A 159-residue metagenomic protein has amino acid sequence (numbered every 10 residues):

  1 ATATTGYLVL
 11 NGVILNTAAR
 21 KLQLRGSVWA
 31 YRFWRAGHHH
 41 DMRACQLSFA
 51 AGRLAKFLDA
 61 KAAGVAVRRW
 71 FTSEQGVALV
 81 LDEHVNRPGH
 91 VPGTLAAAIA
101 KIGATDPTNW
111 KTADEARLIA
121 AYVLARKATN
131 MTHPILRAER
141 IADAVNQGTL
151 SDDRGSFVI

Functional and structural regions predicted by a protein language model:
A1-V77, I159: Acidic, aromatic-lined catalytic clefts of primarily extracellular/periplasmic carbohydrate-active enzymes that remodel
N11, N16, D41, D59 (+5 more regions): Acidic-enriched, low-complexity/disordered segments with a strong bias for Aspartate over Glutamate
H38-H40, H84, H90, H133: Histidine (H) residue identity feature
A51-D59, L81-G89, A100-P107: Sec-exported extracytoplasmic/periplasmic mature domains
T72-G89, Y122-K127: Acidic helix/loop microenvironments that form the catalytic cleft of cell-wall polysaccharide enzymes
G89-I159: Long, amphipathic alpha-helical surface segments
